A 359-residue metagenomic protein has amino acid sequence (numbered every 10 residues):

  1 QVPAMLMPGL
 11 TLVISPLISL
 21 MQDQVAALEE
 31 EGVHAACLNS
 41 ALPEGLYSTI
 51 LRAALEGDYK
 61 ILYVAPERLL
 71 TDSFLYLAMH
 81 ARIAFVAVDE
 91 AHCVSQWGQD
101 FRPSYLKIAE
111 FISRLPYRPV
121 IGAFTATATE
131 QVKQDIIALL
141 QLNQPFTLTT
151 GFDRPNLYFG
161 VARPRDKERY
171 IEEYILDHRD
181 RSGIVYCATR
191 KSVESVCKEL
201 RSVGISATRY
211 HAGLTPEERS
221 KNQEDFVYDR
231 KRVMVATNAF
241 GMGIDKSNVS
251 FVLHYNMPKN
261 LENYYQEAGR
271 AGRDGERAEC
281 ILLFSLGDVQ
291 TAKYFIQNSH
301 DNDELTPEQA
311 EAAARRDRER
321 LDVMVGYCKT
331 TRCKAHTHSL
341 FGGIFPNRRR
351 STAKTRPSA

Functional and structural regions predicted by a protein language model:
P3-L10, S19-E308, E319, P346-R348: Helicase motor core with emphasis on the C-terminal RecA-like subdomain
N302-A359: C-terminal accessory/connector segments of nucleic-acid motor ATPases
